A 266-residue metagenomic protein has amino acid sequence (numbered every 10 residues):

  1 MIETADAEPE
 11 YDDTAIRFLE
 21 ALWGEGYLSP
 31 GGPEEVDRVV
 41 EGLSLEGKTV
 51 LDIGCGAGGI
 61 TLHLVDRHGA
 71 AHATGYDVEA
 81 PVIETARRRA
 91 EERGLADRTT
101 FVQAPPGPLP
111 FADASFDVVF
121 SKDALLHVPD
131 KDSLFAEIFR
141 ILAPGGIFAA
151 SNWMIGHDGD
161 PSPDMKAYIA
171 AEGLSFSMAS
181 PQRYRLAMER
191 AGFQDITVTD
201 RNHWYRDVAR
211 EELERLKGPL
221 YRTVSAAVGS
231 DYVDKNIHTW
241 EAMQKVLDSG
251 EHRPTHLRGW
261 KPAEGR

Functional and structural regions predicted by a protein language model:
S29-E46: Conserved alpha-helix/loop element of class I SAM-dependent methyltransferases that forms part of the SAM/SAH-binding
L51, A57-P108: Class I SAM-dependent methyltransferase SAM/SAH-binding core
G107-V118: A short acidic, Gly/Pro-enriched loop at the edge of an enzyme's catalytic core that lines a small-molecule cofactor
V118-D130: A short SAM/SAH-binding and catalytic strip from SAM-dependent methyltransferases
D132-I147: A short glycine-rich, Lys/Arg-flanked "PGG" loop and its adjoining helix->strand segment in the class I
M154-S175: Short, glycine-/aromatic-enriched active-site segment of Class I SAM-dependent methyltransferases
S177-A191: Short alpha-helix
T197-R266: Conserved Class I S-adenosyl-L-methionine
